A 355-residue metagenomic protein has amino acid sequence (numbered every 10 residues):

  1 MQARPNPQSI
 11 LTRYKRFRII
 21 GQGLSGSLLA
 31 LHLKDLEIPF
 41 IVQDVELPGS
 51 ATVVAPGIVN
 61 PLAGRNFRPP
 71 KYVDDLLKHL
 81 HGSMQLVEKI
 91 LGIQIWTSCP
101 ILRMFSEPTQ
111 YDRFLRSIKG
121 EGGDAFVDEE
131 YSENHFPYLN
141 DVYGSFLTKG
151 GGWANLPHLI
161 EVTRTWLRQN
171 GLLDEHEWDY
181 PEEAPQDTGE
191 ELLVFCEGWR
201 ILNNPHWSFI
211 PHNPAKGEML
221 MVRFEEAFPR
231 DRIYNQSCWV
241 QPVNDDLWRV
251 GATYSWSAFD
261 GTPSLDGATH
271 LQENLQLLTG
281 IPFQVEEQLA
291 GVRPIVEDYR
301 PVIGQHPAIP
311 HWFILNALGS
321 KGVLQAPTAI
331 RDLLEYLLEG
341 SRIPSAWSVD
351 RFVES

Functional and structural regions predicted by a protein language model:
M1-R16, D35: Extreme N-terminal leader/targeting segments of oxidoreductases
K15-I41: N-terminal Rossmann-like FAD-binding beta1-loop-alpha1 element of flavoenzymes
S25, P48, R200: Conserved Rossmann-like nucleotide-cofactor binding loop
L28-L36, V53, I58, Q94-W96 (+1 more regions): Active-site substrate-recognition segment that forms the wall of the catalytic cavity or substrate channel
I58-P137: Dinucleotide-binding Rossmann-like beta1-alpha1 core, especially the glycine-rich loop that anchors the ADP
F67-L80, F146-V162, T262-G267, L324-Q325: Short beta-strand to alpha-helix junction loop
F146-L192, C196-R200: Helical element adjacent to the flavin cofactor pocket in flavoenzyme catalytic cores
Q284-S355: C-terminal catalytic lobe of FAD-dependent flavoproteins
